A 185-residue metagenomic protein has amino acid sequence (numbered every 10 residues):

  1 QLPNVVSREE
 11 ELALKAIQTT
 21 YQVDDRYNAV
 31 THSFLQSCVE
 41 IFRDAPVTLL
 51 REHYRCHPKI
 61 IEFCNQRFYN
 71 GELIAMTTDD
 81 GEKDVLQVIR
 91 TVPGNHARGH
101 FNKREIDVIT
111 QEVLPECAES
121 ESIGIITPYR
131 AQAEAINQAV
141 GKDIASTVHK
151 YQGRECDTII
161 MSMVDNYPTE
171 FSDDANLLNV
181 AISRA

Functional and structural regions predicted by a protein language model:
Q1-A185: Conserved helicase motor core of SF1/SF2 NTP-dependent helicases
